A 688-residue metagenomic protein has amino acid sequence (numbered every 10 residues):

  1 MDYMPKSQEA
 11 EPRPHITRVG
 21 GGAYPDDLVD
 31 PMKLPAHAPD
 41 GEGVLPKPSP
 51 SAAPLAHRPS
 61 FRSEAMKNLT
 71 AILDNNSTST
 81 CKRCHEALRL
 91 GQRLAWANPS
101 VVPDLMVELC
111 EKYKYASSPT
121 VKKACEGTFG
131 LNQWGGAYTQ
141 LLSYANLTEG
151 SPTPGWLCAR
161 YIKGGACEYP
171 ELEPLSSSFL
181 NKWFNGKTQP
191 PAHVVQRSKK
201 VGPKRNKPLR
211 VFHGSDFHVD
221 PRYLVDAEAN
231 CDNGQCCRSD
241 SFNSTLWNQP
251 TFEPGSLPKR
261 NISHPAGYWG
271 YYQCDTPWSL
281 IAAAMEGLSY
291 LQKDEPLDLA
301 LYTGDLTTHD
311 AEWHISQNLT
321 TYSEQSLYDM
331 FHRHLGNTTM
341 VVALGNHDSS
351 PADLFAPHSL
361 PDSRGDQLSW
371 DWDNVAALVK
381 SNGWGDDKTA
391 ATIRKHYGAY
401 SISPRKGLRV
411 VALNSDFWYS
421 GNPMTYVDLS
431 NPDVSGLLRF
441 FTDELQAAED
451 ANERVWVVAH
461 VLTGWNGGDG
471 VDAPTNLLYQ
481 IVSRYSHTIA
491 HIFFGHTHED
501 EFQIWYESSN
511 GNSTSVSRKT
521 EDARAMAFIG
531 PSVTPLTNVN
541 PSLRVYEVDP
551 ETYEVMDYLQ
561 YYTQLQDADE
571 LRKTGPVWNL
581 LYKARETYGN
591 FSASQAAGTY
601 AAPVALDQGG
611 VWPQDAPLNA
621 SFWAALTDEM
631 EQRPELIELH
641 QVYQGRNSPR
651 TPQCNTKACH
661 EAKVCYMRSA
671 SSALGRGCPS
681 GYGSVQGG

Functional and structural regions predicted by a protein language model:
D2-A116, K123, G127-G130, G135-Q140 (+8 more regions): Metal-dependent phosphoesterase/phosphodiesterase active-site architecture
H213-S215, Y268, D298-D305, G336-N346 (+4 more regions): Active-site neighborhood of phospho(di)ester-bond hydrolases with catalytic His/Asp-centered motifs
P221, T308-A311, V342-D353, Y419-G421 (+4 more regions): Active-site environment of divalent metal-dependent phosphoester hydrolases
S263, G267, Q273-D366: Core catalytic region of metal-dependent phosphoesterases/phosphodiesterases, especially metallo-beta-lactamase-like
A284, T320-L327, L437, E444 (+2 more regions): A general structural detector for well-ordered alpha-helical segments in enzyme core domains, enriched
L288-L291, D329-T339, S381-N382, P404 (+2 more regions): A structural motif corresponding to the C-terminal end of an alpha-helix and its immediate exit/capping segment
L413: Glycine-centered flexible beta-alpha turn that most often forms the glycine-rich phosphate-binding loop
F417-R439, Q446-F494, I504: Active-site-proximal segments of metal-dependent phosphoesterases and phosphodiesterases across multiple
